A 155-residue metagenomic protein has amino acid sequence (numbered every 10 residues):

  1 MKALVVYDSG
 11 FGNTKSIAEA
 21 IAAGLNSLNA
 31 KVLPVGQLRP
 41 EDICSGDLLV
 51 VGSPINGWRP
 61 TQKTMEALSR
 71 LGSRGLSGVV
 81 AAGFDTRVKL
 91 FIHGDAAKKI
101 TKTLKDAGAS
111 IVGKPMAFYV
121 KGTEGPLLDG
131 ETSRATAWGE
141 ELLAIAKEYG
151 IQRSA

Functional and structural regions predicted by a protein language model:
A3-V6, N13-S16, A20-V35, S45-A155: FMN-binding flavodoxin-like domain, especially the glycine-rich phosphate-binding loop
Q37-R39: A short, well-ordered alpha-helical element
